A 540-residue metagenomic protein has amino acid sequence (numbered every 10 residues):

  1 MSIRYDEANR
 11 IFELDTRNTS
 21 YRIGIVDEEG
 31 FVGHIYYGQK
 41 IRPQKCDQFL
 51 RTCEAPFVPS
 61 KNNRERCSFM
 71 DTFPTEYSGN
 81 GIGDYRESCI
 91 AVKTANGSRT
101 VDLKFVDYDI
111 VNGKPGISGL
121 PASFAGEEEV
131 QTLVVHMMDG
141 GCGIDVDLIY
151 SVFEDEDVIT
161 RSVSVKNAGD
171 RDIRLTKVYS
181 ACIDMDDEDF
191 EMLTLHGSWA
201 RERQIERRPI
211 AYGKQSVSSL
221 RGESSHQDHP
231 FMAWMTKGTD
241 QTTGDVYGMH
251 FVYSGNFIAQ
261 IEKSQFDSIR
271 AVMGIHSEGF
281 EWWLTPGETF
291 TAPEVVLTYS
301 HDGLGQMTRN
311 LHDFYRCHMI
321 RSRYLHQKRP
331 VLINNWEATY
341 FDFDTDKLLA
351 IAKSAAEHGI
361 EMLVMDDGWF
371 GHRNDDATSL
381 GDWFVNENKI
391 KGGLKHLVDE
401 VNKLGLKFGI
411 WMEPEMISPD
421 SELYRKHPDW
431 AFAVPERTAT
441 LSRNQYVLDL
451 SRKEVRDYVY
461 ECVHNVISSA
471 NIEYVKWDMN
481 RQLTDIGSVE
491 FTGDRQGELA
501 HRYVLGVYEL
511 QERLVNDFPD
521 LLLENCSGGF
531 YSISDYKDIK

Functional and structural regions predicted by a protein language model:
M1-F12, S268-T285, D520: Short acidic, Pro/Gly- and aromatic-enriched capping/linker segments at domain boundaries
Y5, R10-E13, Y21, F31-E262 (+1 more regions): Polysaccharide-binding surfaces and accessory modules of carbohydrate-active proteins
N18, V163, G287, I333 (+5 more regions): Conserved, mostly hydrophobic/aromatic
R22, R329-N335, E361, M365 (+3 more regions): Hydrophobic faces of well-ordered beta-strands that scaffold small-molecule active sites in alpha/beta enzyme cores
A91-K93, S98-D107, W282-H301: Short Pro-Gly-centered flexible turn/kink motifs
L297-P330: Terminal connector regions
N335, T339-R425, D457-E461, R502-V515: Aromatic- and glycine-enriched glycan-recognition loops and surfaces that form the carbohydrate-binding subsites
N386-G393, D399-K403, Y424-K540: Active-site neighborhood of glycoside hydrolase catalytic domains
